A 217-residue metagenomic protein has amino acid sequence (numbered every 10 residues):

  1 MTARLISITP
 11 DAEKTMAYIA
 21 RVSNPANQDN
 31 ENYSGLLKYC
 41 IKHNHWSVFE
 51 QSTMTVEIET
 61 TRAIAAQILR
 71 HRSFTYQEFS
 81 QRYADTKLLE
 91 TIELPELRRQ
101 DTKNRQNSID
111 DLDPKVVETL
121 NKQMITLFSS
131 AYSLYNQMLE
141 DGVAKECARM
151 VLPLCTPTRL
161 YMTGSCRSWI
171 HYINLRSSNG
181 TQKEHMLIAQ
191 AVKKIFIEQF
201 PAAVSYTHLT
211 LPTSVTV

Functional and structural regions predicted by a protein language model:
M1-L209, S214: Family-specific signature for flavin-dependent thymidylate synthase
